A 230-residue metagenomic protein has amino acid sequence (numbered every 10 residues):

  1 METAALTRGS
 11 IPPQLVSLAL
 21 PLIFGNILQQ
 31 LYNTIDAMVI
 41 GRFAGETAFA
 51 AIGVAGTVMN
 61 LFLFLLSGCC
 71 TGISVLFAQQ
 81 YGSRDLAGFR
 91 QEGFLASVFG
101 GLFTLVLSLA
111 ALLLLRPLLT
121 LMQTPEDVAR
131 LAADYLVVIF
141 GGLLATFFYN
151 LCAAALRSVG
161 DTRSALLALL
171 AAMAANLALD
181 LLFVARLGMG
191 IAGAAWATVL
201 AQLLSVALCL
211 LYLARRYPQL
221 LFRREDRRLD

Functional and structural regions predicted by a protein language model:
M1-A19, F77-L144, R186-D230: Short alpha-helical transmembrane segments in multi-pass integral membrane proteins
R8, P12-L31, I35, V58-L65 (+2 more regions): Residue-level signal for short hydrophobic patches within transmembrane helices of multi-pass membrane transporters
A37, E46-F49, L86, L115 (+2 more regions): Membrane-helix interface/capping residues of multi-pass secondary transporters
I40-N60, E126-L131, I191-A192: Interfacial/gating helices of multi-pass transporter permease domains
R42-G45, Q79, S158, A185-L187: Membrane-helix boundary and inter-helical linker elements of multi-pass secondary transporters
F49-L109, T146-A165: Small-residue-rich hydrophobic transmembrane alpha-helices
L61-F64, S108, N176-D180, V206-L210: Hydrophobic transmembrane alpha-helices of multi-pass small-molecule transporters
G100, A155-A178, W196-V199: Alpha-helical transmembrane segments of multi-pass membrane transporters/permeases
